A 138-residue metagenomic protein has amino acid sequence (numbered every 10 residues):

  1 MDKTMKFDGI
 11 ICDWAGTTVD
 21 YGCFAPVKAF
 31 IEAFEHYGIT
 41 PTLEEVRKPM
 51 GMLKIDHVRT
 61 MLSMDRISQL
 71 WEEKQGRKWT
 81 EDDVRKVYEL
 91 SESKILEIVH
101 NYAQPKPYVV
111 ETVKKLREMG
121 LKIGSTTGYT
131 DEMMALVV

Functional and structural regions predicted by a protein language model:
T4-V110, K114, E118-K122, E132-A135: N-terminal helical cap/lid subdomain that shapes the substrate entry/recognition surface in HAD-like hydrolases
T127-Y129: Conserved phosphate-coupling serine/threonine residues in phosphotransfer and NTP-handling enzymes
V138: ABC transporter ATPase nucleotide-binding domain signature
